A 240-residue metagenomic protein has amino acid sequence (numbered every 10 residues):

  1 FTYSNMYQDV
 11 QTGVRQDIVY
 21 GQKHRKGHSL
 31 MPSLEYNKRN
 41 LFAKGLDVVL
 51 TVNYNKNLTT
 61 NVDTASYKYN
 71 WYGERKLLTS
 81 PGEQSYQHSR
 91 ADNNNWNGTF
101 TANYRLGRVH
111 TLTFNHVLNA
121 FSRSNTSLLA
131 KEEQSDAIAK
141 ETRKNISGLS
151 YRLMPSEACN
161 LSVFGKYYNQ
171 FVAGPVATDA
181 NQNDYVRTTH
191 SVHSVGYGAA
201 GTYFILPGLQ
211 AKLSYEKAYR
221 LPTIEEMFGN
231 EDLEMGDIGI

Functional and structural regions predicted by a protein language model:
F1, N40-V48, L58, R108-F114 (+2 more regions): Repeated loop/turn-to-beta-strand initiation elements of outer-membrane beta-barrel proteins
F1-G27, D63-W71: Periplasmic-side early beta-strands and strand-to-turn transitions of outer-membrane beta-barrels
Y3-D9, K38, Y54-T60, L118-S124 (+4 more regions): Transmembrane beta-strands of outer-membrane beta-barrel pores
R15-H24, E35, P81-S89, N97 (+4 more regions): Extracellular loop and loop/strand-boundary signature of outer-membrane beta-barrel proteins
H28-L34, N94-F100, R143-L149, V195-A199: Hydrophobic, lipid-facing positions within transmembrane beta-strands of outer-membrane proteins
L34-N40, A102-L106, E141, Y151-E157 (+2 more regions): Residue-level signature of outer-membrane beta-barrel architecture
A120-S122, N169-D179, T189, Y203 (+1 more regions): Surface-exposed extracellular loop regions of Gram-negative outer-membrane beta-barrel proteins, predominantly
F164-N169, D184-Y185: Transmembrane beta-strand segments that form the barrel wall of outer-membrane beta-barrel proteins
